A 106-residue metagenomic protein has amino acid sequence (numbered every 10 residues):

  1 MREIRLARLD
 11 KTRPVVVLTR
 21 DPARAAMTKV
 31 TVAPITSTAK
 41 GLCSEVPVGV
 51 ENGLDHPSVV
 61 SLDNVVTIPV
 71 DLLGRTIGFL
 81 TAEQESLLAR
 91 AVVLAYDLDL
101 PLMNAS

Functional and structural regions predicted by a protein language model:
M1-I4, L62: Loop/turn positions that initiate beta-strands
E3-I4, P14, L94, S106: Small, basic N-terminal interaction modules of short regulatory proteins
L6-V50: Compact nucleic-acid interaction/catalytic patches
N52-S106: C-terminal terminal-subdomain/extension
